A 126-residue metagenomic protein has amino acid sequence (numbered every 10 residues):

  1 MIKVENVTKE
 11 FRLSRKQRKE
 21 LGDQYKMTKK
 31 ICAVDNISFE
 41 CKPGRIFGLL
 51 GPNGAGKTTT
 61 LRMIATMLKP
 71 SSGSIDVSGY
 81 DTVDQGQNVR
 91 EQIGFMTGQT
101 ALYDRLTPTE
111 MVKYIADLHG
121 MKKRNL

Functional and structural regions predicted by a protein language model:
I2-V4, K9-L126: ABC transporter nucleotide-binding domains
